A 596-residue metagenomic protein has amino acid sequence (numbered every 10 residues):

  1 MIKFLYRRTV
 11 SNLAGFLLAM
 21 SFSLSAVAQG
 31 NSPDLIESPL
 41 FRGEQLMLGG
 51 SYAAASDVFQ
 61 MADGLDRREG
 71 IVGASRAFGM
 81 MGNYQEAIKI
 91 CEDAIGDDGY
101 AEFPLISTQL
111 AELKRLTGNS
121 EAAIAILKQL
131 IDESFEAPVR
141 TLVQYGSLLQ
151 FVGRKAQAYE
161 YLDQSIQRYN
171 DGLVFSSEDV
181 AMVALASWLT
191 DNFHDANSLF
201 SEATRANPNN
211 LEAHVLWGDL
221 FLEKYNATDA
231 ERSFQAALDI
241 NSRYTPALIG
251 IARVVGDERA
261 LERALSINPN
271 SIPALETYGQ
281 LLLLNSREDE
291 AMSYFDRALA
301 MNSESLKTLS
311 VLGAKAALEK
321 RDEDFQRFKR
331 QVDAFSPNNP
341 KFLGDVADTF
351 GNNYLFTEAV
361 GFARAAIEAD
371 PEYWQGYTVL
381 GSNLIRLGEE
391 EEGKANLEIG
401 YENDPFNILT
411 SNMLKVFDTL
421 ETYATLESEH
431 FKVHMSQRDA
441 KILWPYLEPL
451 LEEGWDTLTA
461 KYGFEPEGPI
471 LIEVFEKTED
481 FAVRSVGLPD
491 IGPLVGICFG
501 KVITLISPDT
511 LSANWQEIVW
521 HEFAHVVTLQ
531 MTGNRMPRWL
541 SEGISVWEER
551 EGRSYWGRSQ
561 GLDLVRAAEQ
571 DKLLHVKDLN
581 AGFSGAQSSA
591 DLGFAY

Functional and structural regions predicted by a protein language model:
V27-L105, A125, R140, E160: N-terminal leader/linker segments that initiate helical-solenoid repeat arrays
I36, R67-G70, A101-P104, P138-V139 (+9 more regions): Helix-start (N-cap) detector for alpha-helical repeat units in TPR-like alpha-solenoids, especially tetratricopeptide
L48-G49, M80-M81, L116-T117, F151-V152 (+9 more regions): Register position in tetratricopeptide repeats
G64-L65, D97-G99, E133-S134, R168-G172 (+7 more regions): Structural marker of alpha-solenoid helical repeat scaffolds
E133, A186, S198, R232 (+5 more regions): Juxtacatalytic substrate-recognition/specificity segment
